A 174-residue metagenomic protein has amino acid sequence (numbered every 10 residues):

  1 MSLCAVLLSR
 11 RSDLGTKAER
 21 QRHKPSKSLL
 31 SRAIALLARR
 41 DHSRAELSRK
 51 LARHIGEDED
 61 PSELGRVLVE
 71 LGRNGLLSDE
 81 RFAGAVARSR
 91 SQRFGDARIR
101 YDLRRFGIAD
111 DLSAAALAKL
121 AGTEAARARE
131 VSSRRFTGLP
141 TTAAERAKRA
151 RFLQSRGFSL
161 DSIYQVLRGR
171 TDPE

Functional and structural regions predicted by a protein language model:
M1-E174: An alpha-helical, amphipathic repeat domain used for nucleic-acid recognition, typified by the mTERF helical solenoid
